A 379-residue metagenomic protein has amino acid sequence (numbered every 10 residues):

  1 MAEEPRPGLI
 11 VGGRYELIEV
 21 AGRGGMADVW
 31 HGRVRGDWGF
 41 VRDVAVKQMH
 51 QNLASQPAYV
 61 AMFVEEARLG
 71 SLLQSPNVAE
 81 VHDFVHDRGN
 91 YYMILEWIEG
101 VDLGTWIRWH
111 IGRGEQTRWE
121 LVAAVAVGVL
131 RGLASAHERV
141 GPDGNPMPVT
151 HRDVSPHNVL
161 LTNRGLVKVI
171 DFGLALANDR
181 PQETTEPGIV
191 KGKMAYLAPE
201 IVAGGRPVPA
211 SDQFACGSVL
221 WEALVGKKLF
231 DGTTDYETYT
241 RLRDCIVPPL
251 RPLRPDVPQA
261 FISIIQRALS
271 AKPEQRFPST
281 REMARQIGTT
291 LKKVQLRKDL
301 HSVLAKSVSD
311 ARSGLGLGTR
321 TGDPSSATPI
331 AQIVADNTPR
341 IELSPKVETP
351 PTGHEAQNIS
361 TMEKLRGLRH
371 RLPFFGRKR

Functional and structural regions predicted by a protein language model:
L17-G24, V29: Protein kinase glycine-rich loop
Q48-L72: AlphaC helix of the eukaryotic protein kinase fold
F84: Activation-segment/catalytic-loop signature of the eukaryotic protein kinase fold
R88-D102, W106: Conserved short submotifs of the Hanks-type protein kinase catalytic core that shape the nucleotide-binding pocket
R131-V149: Protein kinase catalytic-loop region centered on the HRD/HxD motif
V225-L229: Structural helix C-cap motif within protein kinase domains
